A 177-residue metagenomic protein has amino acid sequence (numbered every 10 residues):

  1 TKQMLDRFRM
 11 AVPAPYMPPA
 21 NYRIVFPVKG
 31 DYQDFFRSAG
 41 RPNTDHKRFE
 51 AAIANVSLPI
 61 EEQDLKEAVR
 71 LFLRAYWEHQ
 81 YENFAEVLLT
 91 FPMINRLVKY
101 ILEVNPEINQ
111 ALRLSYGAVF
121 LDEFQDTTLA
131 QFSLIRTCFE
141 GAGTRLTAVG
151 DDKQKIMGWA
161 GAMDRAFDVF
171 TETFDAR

Functional and structural regions predicted by a protein language model:
T1-A14, Q110: P-loop NTPase Walker
T1-L5, M17-K29: Conserved beta-strand -> loop -> alpha-helix junction used to position metal-binding or nucleic-acid-contacting
R7, Q80, I101-V104, T137 (+2 more regions): Active-site catalytic microenvironments for nucleophilic, acid-base chemistry
A14, L134-R177: Conserved RecA-like helicase ATPase core segment that couples NTP binding/hydrolysis to strand translocation
P19-Y22, Y116, A130, A142 (+2 more regions): Residue-level signal for alpha-helical context at structural boundaries
V28-F120, L129-L134, G158, D164: Accessory N-terminal region flanking or inserted into the helicase ATPase core in nucleic-acid motor proteins
E123: Catalytic glutamate of the conserved HExxH
